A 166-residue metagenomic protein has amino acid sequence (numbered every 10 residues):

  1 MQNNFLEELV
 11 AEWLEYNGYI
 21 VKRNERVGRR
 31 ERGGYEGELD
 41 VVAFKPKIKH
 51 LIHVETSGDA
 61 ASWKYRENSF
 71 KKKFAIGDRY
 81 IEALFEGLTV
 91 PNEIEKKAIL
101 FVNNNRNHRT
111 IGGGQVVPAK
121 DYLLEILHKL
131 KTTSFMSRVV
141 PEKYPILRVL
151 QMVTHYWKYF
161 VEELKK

Functional and structural regions predicted by a protein language model:
M1-K166: Intrinsically disordered, low-complexity Ser/Thr/Pro/Gly-rich regulatory segments
